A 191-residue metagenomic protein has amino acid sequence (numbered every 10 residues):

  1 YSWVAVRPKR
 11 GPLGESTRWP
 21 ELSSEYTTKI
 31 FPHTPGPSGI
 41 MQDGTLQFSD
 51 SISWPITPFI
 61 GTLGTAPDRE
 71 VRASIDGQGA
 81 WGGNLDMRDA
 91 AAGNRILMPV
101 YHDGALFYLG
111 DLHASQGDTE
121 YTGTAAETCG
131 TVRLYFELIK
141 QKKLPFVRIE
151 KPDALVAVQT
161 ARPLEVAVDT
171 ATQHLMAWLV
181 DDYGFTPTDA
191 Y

Functional and structural regions predicted by a protein language model:
Y1-A91: Intrinsically disordered, low-complexity linker/loop segments enriched in Gly/Pro and charged/polar residues
Y1-W19, F146-E165, A171: Short, surface-exposed loop/turn segments at secondary-structure boundaries that line and modulate
P8, Y101, V180: Hydrophobic/aromatic-lined pockets within catalytic cores
E25-P35, E127-R133, V166-A167: Short C-terminal domain-edge/linker segments immediately following a structured domain
P58-E165, M176: Conserved mixed alpha/beta catalytic, RNA-binding, or beta-rich assembly cores of soluble enzyme, regulatory
V156-Y191: C-terminal alpha-helical interaction appendages
